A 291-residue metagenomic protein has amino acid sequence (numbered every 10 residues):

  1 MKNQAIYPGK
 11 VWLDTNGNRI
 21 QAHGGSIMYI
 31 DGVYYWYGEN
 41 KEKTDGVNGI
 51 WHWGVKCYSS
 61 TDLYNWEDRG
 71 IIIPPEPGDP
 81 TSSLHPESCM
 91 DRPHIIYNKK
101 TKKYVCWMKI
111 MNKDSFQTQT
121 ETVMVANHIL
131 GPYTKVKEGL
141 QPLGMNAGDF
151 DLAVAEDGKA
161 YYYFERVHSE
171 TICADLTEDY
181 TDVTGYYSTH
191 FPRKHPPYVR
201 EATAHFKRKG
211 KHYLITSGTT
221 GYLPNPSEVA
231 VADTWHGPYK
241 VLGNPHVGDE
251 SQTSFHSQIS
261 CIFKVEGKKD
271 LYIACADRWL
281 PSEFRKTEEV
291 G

Functional and structural regions predicted by a protein language model:
M1-G291: Carbohydrate-active catalytic/glycan-binding domains of CAZyme proteins, especially the secreted or lumenal ectodomains
